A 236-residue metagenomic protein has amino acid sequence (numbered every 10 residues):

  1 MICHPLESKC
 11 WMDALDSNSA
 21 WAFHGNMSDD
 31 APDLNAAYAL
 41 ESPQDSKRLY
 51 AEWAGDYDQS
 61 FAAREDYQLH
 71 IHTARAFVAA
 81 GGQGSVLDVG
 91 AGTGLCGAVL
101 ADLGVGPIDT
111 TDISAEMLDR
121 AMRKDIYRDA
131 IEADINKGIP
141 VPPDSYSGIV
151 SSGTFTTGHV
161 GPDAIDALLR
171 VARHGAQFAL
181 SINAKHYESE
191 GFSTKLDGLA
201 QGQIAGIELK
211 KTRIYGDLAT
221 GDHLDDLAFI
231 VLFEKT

Functional and structural regions predicted by a protein language model:
W11-D56: N-terminal, positively charged/glycine-rich alpha-helical extensions of SAM-dependent methyltransferases
D58-A74: Conserved SAM-binding loop and adjacent beta-strand
L87-I139: Class I SAM-dependent methyltransferase SAM/SAH-binding core
I139-I149: A short acidic, Gly/Pro-enriched loop at the edge of an enzyme's catalytic core that lines a small-molecule cofactor
D163-H174: A short glycine-rich, Lys/Arg-flanked "PGG" loop and its adjoining helix->strand segment in the class I
G175-A184: Conserved beta-strand signature within the Rossmann-like core of class I S-adenosyl-L-methionine
E190-T212: Conserved Class I S-adenosyl-L-methionine
I204-T236: Class I S-adenosyl-L-methionine
